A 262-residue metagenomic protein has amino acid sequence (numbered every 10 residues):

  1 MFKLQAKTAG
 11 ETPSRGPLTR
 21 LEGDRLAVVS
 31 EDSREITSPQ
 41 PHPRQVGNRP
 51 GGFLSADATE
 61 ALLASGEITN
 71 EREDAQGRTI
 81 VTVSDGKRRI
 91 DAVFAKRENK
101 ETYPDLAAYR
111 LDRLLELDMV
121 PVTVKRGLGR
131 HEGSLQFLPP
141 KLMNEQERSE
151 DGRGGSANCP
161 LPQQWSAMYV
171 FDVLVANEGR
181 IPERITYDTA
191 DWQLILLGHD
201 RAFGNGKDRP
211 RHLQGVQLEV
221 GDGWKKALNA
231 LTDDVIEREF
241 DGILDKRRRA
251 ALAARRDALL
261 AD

Functional and structural regions predicted by a protein language model:
F2-K7, P13-D262: Phosphate/dinucleotide-binding and metal-coordinating scaffold of catalytic cores in nucleotide-dependent enzymes
